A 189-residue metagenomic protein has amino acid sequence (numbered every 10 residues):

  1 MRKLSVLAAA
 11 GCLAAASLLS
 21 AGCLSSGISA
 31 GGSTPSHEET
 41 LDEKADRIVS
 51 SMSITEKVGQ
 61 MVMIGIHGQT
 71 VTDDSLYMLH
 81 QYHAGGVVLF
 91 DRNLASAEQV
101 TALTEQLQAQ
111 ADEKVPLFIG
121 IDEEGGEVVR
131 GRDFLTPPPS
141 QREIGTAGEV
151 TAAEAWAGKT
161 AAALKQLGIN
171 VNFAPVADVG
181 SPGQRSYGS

Functional and structural regions predicted by a protein language model:
M1-A21: Sec-dependent bacterial lipoprotein signal peptides
R2, L24-G27, D73: C-terminal non-catalytic regions of proteins with extracellular/luminal or membrane-system context
L4-S5, G11, S75, Q108-A109 (+1 more regions): Generic detector of short alpha-helix boundary/capping microenvironments and adjacent low-complexity segments
V6, A10, D42-A45, I54 (+1 more regions): N-terminal hydrophobic alpha-helix used for membrane targeting or insertion
L18-T40: Sec-dependent signal peptide cleavage junction
S20-A21, M63, Q69, R132 (+1 more regions): Residue-level detector of alpha-helical segments with a strong bias toward transmembrane helices and their helix-loop
H37-A102, P116, V128: DNA-contacting surface of Y-family translesion DNA polymerases
M78-S189: Enzymes and membrane/adaptor proteins characterized by extended Gly/Ser/Thr/Asp/Glu-rich, aromatic-dotted
